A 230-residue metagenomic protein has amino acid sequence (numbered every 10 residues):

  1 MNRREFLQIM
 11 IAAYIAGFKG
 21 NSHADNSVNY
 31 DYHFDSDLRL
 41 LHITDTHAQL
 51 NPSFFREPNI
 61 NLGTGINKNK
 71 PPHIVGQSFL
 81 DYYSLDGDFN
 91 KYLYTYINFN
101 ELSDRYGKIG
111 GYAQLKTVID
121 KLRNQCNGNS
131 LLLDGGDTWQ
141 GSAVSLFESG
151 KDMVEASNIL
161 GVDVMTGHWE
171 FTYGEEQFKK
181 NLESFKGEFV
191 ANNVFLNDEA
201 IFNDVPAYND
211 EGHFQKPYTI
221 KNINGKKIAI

Functional and structural regions predicted by a protein language model:
M1-L7: Twin-arginine (Tat) signal peptide motif
L7-I230: Acidic, metal/ion-coordinating pockets
